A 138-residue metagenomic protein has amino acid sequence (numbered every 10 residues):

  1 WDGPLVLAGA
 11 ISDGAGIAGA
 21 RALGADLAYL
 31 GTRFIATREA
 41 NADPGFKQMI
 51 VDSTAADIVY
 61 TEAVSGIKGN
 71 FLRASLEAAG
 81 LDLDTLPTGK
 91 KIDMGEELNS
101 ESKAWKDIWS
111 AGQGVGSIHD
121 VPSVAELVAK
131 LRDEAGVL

Functional and structural regions predicted by a protein language model:
W1-V6, S12-L138: Conserved active-site-proximal phosphate/metal-binding subdomains
